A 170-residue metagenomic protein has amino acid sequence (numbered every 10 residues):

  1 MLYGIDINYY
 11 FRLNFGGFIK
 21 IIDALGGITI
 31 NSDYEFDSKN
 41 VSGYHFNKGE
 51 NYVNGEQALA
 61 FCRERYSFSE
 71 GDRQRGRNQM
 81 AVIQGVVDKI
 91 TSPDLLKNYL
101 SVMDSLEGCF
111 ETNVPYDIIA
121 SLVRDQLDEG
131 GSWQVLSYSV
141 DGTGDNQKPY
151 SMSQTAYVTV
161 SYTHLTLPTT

Functional and structural regions predicted by a protein language model:
L2-L25: Active-site microenvironments of hydrolase-like enzyme catalytic domains
G4-Y9, Y66-R73, I90-P93, S105-E111 (+1 more regions): Second-shell loop/turn segments in exported
I7, T29-I30, D94, V114 (+1 more regions): Secondary-structure boundary/capping signal
Y10-L13, V86, Y138: Generic beta-strand hydrophobic packing signal
L13-F15, Y34, V140-T143: Active-site-proximal beta-strand/loop segments in catalytic clefts of secreted hydrolases
G17-S101, S105: Flexible, polar/acidic helix-loop-strand segments at domain edges
E111-L165: C-terminal solvent-exposed extensions
T166-T170: A short, hydrophobic C-terminal helix/tail in secreted or cell-surface proteins
